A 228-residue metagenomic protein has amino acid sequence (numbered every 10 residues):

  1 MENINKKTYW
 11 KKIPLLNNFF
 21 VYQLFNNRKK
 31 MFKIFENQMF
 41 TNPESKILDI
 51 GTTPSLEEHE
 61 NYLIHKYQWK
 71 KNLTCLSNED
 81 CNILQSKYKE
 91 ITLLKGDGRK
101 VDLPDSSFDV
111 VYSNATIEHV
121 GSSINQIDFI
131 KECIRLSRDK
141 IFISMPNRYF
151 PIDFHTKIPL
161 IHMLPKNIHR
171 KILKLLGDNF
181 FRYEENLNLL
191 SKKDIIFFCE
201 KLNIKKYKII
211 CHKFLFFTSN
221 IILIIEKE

Functional and structural regions predicted by a protein language model:
M1-N42: Class I SAM-dependent methyltransferase Rossmann-like catalytic core, especially the SAM/SAH-binding loop
M1-T8, R28-F32, K46-I50, H65-L73 (+2 more regions): Short low-complexity stretches enriched in small and charged residues
L15, D109-V110, I172-G177: A short alpha-helix capping/helix-coil boundary motif
F19, Q23, I117, Y183: Conserved short-loop catalytic and cofactor-binding motifs
F32, E36, E60-H65, I130-K131 (+1 more regions): Short amphipathic alpha-helical segments and helix-helix/interface helices
N37-T41, N61-Q68, E200-K201, K205: Glycosyltransferases and closely related glycan-assembly transferases that use nucleotide-activated donors
S45-F150, I224-K227: Conserved SAM-binding loop
G121-I134, D139-E228: S-adenosyl-L-methionine-dependent methyltransferase catalytic module, highlighting the catalytic core
